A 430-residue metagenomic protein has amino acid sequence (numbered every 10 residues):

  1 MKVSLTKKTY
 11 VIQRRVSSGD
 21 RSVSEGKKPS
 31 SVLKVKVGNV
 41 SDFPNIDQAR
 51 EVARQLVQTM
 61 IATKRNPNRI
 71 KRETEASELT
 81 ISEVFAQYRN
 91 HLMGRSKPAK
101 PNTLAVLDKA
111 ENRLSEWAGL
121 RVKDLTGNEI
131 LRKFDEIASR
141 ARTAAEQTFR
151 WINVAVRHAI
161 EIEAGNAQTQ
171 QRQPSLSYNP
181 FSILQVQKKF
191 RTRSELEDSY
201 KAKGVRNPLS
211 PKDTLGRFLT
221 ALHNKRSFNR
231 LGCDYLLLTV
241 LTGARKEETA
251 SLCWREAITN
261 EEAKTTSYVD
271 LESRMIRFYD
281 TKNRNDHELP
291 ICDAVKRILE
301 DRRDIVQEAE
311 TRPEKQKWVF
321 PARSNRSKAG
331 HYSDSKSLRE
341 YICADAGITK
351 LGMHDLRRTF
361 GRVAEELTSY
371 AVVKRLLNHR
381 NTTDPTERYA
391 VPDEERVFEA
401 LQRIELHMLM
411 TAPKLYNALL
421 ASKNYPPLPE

Functional and structural regions predicted by a protein language model:
M1-E75, R132, A164-T169, P290 (+1 more regions): Basic/aromatic DNA-contact patch characteristic of tyrosine site-specific recombinases
Y10-V11, R15-E25, Q58-R69, S77-A141 (+1 more regions): Basic/aromatic-enriched alpha-helical hairpins
L107, L209-G216, A221, P290-T349 (+1 more regions): Active-site/catalytic core of tyrosine-dependent DNA strand-transfer enzymes
I137, R142-W151, E161, T169 (+3 more regions): Basic, Lys/Arg- and aromatic-enriched nucleic-acid-binding interface segment
T143, L237, L241-E248, L338-Y341 (+1 more regions): C-terminal catalytic core of tyrosine-transesterase DNA break-rejoin enzymes
Q173-Y178, S182-T192, T242, S251-D304: Conserved tyrosine-mediated DNA breakage-rejoining catalytic core shared by Y-recombinases
V205-R206, T266, R297-E300, D304-Q316 (+4 more regions): C-terminal secondary-structure termini that scaffold catalytic or DNA-interacting sites
R255-L271, T349-K350, T368-R388, F398 (+2 more regions): Short, polar N-cap/turn motifs at the start of nucleic acid-interacting alpha helices
